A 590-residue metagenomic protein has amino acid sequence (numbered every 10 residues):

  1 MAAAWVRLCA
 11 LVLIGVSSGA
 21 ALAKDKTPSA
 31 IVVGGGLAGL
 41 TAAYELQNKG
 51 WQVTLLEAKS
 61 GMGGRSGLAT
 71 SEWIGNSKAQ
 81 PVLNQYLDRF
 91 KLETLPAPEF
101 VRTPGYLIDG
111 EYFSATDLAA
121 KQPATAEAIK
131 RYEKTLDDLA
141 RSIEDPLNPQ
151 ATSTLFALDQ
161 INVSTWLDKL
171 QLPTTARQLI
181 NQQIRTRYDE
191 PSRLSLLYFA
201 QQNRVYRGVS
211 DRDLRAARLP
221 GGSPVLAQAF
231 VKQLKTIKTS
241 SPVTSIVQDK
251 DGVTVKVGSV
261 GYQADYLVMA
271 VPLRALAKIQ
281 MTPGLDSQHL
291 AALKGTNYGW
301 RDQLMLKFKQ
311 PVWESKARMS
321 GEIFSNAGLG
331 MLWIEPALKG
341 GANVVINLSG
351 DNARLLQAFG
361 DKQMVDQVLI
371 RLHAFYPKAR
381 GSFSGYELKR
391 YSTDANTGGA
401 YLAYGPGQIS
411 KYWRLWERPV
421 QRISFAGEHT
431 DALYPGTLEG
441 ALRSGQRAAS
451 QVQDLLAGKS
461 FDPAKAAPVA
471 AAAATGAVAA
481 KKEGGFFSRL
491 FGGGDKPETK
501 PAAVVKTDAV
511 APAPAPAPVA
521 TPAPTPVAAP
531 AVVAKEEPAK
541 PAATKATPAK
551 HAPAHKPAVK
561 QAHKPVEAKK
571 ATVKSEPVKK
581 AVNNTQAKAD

Functional and structural regions predicted by a protein language model:
D25-A38: Beta1/beta-strand and adjacent pyrophosphate-binding region of the FAD-binding site in flavoprotein oxidoreductases
K26, E144-G252, G261-Q263, A270 (+1 more regions): Active-site/ligand-binding neighborhood in enzyme catalytic cores
T41, G252, W300, K316-F486 (+4 more regions): Conserved flavin/dinucleotide-binding core of flavoenzymes
Q47-L68: Glycine-rich FAD pyrophosphate-binding loop
T70-D138: Dinucleotide-binding Rossmann-like beta1-alpha1 core, especially the glycine-rich loop that anchors the ADP
M269-S287: Flavin (primarily FAD) binding-site architecture
Q288-K316: Central beta-strand plus flanking loop segment that forms part of the substrate or channel wall within the catalytic
K459-D590: Compositionally biased, proline/threonine/alanine/serine-rich low-complexity intrinsically disordered stretches
